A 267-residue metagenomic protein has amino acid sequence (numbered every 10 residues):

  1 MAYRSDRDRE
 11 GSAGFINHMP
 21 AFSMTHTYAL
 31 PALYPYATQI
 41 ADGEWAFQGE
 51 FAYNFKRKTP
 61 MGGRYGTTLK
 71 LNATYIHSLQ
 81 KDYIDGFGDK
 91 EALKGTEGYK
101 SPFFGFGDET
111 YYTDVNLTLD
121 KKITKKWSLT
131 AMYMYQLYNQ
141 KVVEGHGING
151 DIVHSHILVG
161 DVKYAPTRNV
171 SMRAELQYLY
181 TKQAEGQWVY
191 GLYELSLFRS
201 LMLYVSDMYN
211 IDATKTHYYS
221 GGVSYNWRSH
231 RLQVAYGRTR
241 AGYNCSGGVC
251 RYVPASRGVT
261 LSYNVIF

Functional and structural regions predicted by a protein language model:
M1-F267: Exposed, low-structure sequence patches enriched in small/polar residues
